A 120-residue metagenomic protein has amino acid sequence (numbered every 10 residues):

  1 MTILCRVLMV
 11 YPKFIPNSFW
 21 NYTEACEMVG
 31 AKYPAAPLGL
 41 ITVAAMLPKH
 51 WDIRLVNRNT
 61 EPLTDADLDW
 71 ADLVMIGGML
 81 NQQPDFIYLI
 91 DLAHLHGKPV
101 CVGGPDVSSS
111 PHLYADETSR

Functional and structural regions predicted by a protein language model:
M1-I3: Basic/polar N-terminal segments that are highly enriched at the extreme N-terminus, encompassing both cleavable
C5-K32: Short glycine-rich His-centered loop
P34-P37: Short, solvent-exposed loop/helix junctions and linker helices that flank or host conserved functional motifs
G39, V43-R120: Glycine-rich beta-alpha loop elements in corrinoid/cobalamin-binding modules across cobalamin-dependent enzymes
